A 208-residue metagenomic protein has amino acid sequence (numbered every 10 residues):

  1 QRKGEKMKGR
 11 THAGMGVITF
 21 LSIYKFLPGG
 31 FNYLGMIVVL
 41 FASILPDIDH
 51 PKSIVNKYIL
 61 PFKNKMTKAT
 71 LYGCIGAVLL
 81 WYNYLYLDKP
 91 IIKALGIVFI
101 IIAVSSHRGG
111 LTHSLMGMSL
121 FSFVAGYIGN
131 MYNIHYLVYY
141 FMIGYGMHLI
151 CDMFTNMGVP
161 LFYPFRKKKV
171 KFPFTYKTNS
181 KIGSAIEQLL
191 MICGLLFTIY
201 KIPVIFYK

Functional and structural regions predicted by a protein language model:
Q1-K208: N-terminal membrane-targeting hydrophobic helices
